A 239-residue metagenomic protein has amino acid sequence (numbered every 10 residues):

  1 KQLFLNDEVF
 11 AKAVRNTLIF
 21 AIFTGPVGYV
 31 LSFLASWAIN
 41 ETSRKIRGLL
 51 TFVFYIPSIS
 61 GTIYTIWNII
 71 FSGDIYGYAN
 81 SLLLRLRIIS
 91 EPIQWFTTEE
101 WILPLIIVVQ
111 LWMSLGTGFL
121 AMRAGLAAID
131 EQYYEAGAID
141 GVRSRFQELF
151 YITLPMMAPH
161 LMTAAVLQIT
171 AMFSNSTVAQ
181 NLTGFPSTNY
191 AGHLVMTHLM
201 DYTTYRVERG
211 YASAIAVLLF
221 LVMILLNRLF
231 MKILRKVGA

Functional and structural regions predicted by a protein language model:
K1-I139, R143-A239: A structural signal for multi-pass alpha-helical bundles of membrane permease subunits that mediate small-molecule
